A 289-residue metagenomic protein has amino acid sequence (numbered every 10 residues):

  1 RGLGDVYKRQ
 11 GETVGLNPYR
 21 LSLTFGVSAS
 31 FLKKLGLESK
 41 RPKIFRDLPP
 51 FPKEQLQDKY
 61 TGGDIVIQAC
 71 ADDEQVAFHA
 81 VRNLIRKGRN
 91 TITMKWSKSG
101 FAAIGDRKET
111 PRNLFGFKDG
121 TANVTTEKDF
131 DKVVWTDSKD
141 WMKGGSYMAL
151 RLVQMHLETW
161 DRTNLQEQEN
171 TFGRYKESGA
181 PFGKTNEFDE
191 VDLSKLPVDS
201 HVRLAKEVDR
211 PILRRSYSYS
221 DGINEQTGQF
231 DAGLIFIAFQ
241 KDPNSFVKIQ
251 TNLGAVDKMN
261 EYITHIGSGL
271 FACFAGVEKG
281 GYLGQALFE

Functional and structural regions predicted by a protein language model:
R1, D5-E289: Long, histidine/aromatic-enriched segments associated with O2/redox biology
